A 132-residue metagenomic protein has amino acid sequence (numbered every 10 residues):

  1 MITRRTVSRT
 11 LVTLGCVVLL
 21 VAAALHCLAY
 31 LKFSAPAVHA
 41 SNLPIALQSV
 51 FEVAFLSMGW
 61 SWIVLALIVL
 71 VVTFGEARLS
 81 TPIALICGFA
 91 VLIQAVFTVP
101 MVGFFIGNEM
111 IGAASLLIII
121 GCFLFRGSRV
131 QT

Functional and structural regions predicted by a protein language model:
T3-R5, A66-I83, G127-S128: Juxtamembrane helix-break-helix junctions at the cytosolic face of small multi-pass alpha-helical membrane proteins
R4-L20, S80-G88: Interfacial segments of alpha-helical transmembrane regions
T13-H26, A113-C122: Alpha-helical transmembrane segments of integral membrane proteins, especially early/N-terminal helices
V17, V21-F33, I45-F74, F89-V91: Core segments of alpha-helical transmembrane spans in multipass integral membrane proteins
H26, I68-T73, A95-M101, G121-L124: Structural signal for membrane-spanning alpha-helices in multi-pass inner-membrane proteins, emphasizing helix cores
L31-V38, F105, R129-T132: A cytosolic-side transmembrane-helix exit/cap motif
V64, N108-L117: Membrane-embedded alpha-helical segments of multi-pass membrane proteins, especially the transmembrane helices
R78, L85-I111, L124-V130: Membrane-helix boundary connector in multi-pass membrane proteins
